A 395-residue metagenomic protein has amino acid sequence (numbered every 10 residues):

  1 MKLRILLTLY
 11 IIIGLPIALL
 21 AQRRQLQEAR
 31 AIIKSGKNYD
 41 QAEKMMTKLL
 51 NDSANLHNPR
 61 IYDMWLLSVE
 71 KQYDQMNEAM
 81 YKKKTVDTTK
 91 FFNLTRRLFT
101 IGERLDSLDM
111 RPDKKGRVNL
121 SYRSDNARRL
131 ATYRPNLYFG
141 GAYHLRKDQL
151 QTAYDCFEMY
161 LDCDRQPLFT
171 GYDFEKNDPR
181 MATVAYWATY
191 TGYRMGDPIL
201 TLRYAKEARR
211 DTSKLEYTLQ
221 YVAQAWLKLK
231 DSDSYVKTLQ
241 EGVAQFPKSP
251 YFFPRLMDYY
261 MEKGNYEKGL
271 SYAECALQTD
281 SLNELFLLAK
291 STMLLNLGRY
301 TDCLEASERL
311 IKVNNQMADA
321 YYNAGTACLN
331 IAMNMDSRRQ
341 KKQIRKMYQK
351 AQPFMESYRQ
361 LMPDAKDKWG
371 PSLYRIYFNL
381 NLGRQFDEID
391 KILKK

Functional and structural regions predicted by a protein language model:
A31-I32, S68, Y143, T191 (+6 more regions): Residue-level signature for tetratricopeptide repeat
I33-Q149: Post-signal peptide N-terminal segment of secreted/secretory-pathway proteins
G36, K71-M80, A142, R146-D148 (+8 more regions): Short coil/turn linking the two alpha-helices of tandem helical-hairpin repeats
L49, L105, Y160, E207-A208 (+4 more regions): Canonical positions in the second alpha-helix
A54-L56, R165, T212-S213, P247-K248 (+3 more regions): Short coil turns that delineate tetratricopeptide repeat
P59-I61, F169-D173, V184, Y217-T218 (+4 more regions): TPR alpha-solenoid repeat register
M64-W65, D173-F174, R180, W187-Y190 (+5 more regions): Canonical tetratricopeptide repeat
